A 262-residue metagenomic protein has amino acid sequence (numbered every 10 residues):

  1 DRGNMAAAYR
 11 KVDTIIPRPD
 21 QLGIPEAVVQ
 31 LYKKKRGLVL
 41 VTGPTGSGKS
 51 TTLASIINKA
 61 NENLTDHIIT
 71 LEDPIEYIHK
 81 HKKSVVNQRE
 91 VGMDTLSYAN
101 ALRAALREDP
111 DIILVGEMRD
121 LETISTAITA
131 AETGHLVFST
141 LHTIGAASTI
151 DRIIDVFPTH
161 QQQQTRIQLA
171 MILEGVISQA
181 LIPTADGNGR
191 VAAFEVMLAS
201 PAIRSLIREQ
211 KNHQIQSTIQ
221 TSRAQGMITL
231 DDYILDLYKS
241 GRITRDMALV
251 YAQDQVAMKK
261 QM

Functional and structural regions predicted by a protein language model:
D1-M262: Short, flexible helix-loop junctions that flank or precede catalytic/ligand sites
